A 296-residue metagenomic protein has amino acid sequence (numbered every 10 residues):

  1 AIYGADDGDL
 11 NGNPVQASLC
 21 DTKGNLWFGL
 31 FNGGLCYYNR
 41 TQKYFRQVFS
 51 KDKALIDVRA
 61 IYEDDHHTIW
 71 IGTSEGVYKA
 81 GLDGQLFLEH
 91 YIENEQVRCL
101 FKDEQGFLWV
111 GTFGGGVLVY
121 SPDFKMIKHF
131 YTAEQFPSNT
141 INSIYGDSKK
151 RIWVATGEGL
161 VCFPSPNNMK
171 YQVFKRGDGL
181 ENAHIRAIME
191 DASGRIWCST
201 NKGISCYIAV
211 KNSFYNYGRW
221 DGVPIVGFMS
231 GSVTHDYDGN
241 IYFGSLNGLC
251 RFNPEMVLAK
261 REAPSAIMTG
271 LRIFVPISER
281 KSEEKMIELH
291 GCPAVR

Functional and structural regions predicted by a protein language model:
A5-V15, D52-D57, H90-Q96, F113 (+4 more regions): Residue-level "micro-hotspots" composed of small/polar
C20-K23, E63-H67, K102-Q105, Y145-K149 (+2 more regions): Residue-level detector of Asp-centered blade-edge/turn motifs that repeat once per structural unit in beta-propeller
N25-F28, T68-I71, F107-W109, R151-V154 (+2 more regions): Conserved beta-propeller blade signature
G34-C36, V77-Y78, G116-L118, L160-C162 (+2 more regions): Structural signal for beta-propeller blades
N39-K43, G81-Q85, S121-K125, P164-M169 (+2 more regions): Short loop/turn segments that connect beta-strands within beta-propeller blades
